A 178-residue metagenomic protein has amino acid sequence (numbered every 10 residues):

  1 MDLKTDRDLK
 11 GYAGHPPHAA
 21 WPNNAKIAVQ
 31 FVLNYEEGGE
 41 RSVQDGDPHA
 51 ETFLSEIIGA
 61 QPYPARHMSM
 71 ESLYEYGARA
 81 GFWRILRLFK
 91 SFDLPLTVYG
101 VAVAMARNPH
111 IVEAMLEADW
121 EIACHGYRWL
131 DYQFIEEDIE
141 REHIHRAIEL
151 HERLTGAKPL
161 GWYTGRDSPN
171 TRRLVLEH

Functional and structural regions predicted by a protein language model:
D2-H178: Catalytic alpha-helical scaffold of carbohydrate-active enzymes acting on polysaccharides/glycoconjugates
